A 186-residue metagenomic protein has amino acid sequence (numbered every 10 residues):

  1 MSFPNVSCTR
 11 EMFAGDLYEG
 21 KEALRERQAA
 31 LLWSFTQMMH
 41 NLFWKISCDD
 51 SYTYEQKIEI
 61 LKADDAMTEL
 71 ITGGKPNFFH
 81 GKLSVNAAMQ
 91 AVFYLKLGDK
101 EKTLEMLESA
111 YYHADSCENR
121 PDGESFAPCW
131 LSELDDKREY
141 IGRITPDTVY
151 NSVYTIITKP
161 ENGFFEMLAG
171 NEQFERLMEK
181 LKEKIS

Functional and structural regions predicted by a protein language model:
M1, T9-L24, Y52-T68: Helix-turn-helix repeat elements of alpha-solenoid scaffolds
M1-F3, L24-Q37, M67-F79: Flexible helix-coil transition and linker loops at the boundaries of alpha-helical arrays
S2-V6, A30, C117, N171: Residue-level recognition of tetratricopeptide repeat
N5-T9, L42: Short amphipathic alpha-helices enriched at the N-terminus of pentatricopeptide repeats
M39-N171, E175-R176, K180-S186: Alpha-helical protein-protein interaction modules
